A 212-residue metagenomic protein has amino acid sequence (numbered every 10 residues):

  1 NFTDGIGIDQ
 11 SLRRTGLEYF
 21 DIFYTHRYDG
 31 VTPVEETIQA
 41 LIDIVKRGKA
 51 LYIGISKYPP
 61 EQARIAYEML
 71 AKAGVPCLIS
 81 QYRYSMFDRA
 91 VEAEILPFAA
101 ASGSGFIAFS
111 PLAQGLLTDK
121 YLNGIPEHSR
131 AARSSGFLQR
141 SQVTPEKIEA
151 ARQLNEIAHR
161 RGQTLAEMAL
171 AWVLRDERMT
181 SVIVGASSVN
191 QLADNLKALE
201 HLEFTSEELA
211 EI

Functional and structural regions predicted by a protein language model:
N1-T15, Q39, A63-Y67: Short, acidic/polar
L12-T32: Active-site groove signature of glycoside hydrolases
T32-E211: Beta/alpha (TIM)-barrel catalytic core signal, keyed to glycine-rich beta->alpha loops juxtaposed to Asp/Glu that bind
